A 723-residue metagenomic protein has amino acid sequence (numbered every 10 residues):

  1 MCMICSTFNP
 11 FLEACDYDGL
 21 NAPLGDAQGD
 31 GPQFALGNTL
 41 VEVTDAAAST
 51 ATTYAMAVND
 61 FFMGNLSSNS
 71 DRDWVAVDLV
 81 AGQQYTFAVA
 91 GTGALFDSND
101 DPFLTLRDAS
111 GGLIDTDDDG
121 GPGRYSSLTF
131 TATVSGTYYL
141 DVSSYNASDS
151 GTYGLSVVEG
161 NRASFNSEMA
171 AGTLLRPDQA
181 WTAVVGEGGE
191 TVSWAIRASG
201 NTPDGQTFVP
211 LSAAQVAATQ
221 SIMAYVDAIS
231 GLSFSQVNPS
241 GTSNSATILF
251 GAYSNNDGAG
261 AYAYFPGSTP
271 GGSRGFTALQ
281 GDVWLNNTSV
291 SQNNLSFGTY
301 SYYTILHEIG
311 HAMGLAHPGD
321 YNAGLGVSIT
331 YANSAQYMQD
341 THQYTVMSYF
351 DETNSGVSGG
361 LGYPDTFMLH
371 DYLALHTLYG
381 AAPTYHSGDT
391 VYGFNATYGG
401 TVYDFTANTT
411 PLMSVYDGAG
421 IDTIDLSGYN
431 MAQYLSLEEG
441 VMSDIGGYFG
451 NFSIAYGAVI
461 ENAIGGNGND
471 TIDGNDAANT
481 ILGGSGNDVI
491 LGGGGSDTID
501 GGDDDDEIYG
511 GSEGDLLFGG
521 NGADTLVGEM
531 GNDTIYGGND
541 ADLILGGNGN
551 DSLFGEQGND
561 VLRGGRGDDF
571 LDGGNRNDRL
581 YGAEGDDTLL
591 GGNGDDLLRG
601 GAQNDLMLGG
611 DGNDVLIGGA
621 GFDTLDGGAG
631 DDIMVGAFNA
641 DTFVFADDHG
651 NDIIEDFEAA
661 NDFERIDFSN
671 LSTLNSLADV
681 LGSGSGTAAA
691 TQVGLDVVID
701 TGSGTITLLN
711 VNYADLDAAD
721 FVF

Functional and structural regions predicted by a protein language model:
C2-T39, V158-L211, Y262, S273: Disordered inhibitory propeptide/activation segment of secreted metzincin zinc metalloprotease zymogens, centered on
M3-T7, A14-D73, G111-S126, S148-S150 (+5 more regions): Acidic Ser/Thr-enriched surface turn/capping motif at secondary-structure junctions
F61-T152: Acidic, Ser/Thr/Pro-rich low-complexity intrinsically disordered segments
V77, P364, H370-N467, D473: Pan-zinc metallopeptidase signature
G91-A94, S110-G111, Y145-S148, S199-N201 (+10 more regions): Acidic glycine-/aspartate-rich tracts in secreted/extracellular proteins
T92-A94, T207, Q292-I305, A323-S334 (+5 more regions): Acidic, glycine-rich calcium-binding repeat modules characteristic of RTX/beta-roll and related beta-solenoid repeat
T137, G160-E187, A214-H342, Y349-S358 (+3 more regions): Metzincin-family zinc-dependent endopeptidase catalytic domain
Y139, S156, G450-F452, G457 (+2 more regions): Low-complexity acidic/polar repeat-biased segments
